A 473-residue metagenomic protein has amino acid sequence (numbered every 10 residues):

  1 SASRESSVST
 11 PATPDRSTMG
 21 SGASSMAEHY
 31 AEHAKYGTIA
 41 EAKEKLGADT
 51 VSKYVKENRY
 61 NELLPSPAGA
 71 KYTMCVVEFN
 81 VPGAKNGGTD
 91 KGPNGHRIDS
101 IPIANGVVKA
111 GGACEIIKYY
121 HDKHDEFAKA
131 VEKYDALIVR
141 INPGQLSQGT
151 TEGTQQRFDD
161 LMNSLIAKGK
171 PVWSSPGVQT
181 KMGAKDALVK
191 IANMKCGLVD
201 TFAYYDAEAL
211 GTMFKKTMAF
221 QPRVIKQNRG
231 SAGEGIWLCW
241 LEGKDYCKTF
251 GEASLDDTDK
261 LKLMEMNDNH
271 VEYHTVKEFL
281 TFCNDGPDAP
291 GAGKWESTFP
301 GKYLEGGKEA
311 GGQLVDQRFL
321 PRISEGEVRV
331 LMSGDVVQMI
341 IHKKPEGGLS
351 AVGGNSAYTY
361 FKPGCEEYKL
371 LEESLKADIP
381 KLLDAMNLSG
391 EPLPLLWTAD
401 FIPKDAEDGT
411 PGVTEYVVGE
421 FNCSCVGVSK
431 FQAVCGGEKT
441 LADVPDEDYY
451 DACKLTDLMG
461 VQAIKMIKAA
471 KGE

Functional and structural regions predicted by a protein language model:
S3, S7-S9: Phospho-regulated RS/SR low-complexity segments
K43-P65: Repeat-associated, polar segments at repeat-unit boundaries in modular proteins
A70-M74: Nucleotide donor/acceptor-binding cores
F79-K85, T89-M218, S231: Conserved N-proximal alpha/beta basic substrate-recognition cap immediately N-terminal to, or forming the N-lobe
I138-R140, V224, V315: Structural motif
E234, L238-S389, I402-P411: Phosphate-binding site of ATP-dependent enzymes
E366-K369, A377, D384-L395, P403-E473: C-terminal active-site "lid" helix and adjoining low-complexity regulatory extension at the edge of ATP-using catalytic
